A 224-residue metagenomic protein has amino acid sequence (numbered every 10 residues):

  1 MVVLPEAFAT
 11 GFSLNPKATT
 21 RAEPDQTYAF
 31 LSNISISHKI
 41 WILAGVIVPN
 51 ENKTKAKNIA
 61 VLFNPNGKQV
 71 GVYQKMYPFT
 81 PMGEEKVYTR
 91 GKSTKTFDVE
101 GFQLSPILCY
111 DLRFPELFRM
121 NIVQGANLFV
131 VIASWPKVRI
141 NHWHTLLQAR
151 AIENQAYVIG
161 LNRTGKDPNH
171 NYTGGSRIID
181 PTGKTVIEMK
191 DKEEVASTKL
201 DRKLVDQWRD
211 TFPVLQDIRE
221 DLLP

Functional and structural regions predicted by a protein language model:
M1-N66, V72, W135-N154: Cys-nucleophile CN-hydrolase/nitrilase-fold catalytic domain and related Cys-dependent amidase chemistry that acts on
T10, V61, Y73-F79, R177 (+1 more regions): Short beta->alpha transition motifs characteristic of CBS
L43, I59, S93, G175-S176: Conserved beta-strand and immediately adjacent loop positions that scaffold enzyme active sites
E51-Q124, K137-T145, Q207-V214, P224: Active-site catalytic loop in hydrolytic enzyme cores
I59, V72, V131, E188-M189 (+1 more regions): Residue-level detector of high-confidence beta-strand sites
T96, R163-P224: C-terminal beta-strand edge segments of enzyme domains
